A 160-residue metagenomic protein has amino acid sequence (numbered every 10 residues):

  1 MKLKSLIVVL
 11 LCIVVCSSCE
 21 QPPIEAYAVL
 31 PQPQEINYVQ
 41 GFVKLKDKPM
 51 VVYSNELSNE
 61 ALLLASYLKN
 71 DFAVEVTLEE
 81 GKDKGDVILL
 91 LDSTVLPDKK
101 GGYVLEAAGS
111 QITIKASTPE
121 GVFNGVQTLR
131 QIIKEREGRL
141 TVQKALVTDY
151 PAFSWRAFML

Functional and structural regions predicted by a protein language model:
K2-V9: Sec-dependent signal peptide recognition, specifically the positively charged N-region followed immediately by
C12-I13, A73: Compositionally biased, low-structure terminal segments
V14-S18: C-terminal motif of bacterial Sec signal peptides marking the signal peptidase cleavage site
C19-S154: Acidic, contiguous N-terminal accessory segments
R156-L160: Hydrophobic faces of well-ordered beta-strands that scaffold small-molecule active sites in alpha/beta enzyme cores
